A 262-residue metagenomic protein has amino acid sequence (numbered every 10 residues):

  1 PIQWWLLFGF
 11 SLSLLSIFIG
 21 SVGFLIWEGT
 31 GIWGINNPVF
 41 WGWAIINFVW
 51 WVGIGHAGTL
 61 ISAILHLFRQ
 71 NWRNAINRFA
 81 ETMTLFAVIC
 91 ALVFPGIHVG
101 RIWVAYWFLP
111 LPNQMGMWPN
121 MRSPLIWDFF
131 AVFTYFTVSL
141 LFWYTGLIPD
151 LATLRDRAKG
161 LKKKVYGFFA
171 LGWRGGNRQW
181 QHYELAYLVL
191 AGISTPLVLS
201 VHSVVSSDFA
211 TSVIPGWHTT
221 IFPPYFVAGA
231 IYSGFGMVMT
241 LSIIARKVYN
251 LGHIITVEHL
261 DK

Functional and structural regions predicted by a protein language model:
P1-A57: N-terminal signal-anchor module of multipass membrane proteins
Q3-V22, N113-K262: Long, contiguous internal "core" modules enriched in hydrophobic/ aromatic residues
V22-E28, P95-F108: Transmembrane alpha-helix boundary signature
F24-E28, R69-N77, M121: Class II aminoacyl-tRNA synthetase catalytic cores and aaRS-like
G29, R69, I102, Y249-N250: Glycine-centered secondary-structure boundary/capping sites
I35, S62-A63, I254: Short, charged/polar, low-complexity loop and linker segments that flank or interrupt alpha-helical bundles
W41-W103: Membrane helical hairpin/interfacial module
R78, W107-F108, F142: Charged/polar, solvent-exposed surface patches and flexible loops
